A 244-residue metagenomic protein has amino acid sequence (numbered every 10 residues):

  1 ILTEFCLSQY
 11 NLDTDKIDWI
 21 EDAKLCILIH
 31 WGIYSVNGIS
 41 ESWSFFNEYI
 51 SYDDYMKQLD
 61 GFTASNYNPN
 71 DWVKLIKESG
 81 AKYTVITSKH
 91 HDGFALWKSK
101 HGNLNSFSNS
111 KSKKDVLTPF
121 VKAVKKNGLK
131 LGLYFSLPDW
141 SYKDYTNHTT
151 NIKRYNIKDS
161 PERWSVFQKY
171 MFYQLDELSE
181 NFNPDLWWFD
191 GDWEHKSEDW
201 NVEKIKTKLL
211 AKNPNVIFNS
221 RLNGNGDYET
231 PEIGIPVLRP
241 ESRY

Functional and structural regions predicted by a protein language model:
L7-Y244: Mature catalytic domains of secreted/periplasmic carbohydrate-active enzymes
